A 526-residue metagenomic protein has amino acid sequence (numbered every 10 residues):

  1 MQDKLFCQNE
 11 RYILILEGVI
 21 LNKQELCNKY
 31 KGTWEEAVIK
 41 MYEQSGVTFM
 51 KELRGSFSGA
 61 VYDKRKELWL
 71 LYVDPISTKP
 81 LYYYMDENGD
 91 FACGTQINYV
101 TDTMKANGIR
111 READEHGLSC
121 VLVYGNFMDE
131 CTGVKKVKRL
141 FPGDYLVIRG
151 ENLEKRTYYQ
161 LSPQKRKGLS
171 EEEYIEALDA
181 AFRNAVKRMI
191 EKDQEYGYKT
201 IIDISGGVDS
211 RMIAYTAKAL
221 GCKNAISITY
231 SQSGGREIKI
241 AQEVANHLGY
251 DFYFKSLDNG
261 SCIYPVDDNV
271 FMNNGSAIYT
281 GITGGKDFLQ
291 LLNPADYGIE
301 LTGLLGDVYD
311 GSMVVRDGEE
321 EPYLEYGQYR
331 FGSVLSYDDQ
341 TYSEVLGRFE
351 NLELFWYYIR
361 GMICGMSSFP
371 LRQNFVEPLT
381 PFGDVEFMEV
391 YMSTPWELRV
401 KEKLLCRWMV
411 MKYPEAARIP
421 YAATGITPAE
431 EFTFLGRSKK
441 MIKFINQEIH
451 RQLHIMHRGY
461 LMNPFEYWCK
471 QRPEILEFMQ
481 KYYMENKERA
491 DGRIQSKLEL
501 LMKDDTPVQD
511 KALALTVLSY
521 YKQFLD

Functional and structural regions predicted by a protein language model:
M1-I204, V208-G260: Cysteine-centered catalytic environments shared across enzyme families
K23, W34-E36, G46, I97 (+14 more regions): Alpha-helix initiation and N-capping motif
G55-S56, G361-C364, M462, E466: Short, motif-level signal for alpha-helix interfacial/capping segments enriched in acidic residues and aromatics/proline
R65-L70, M85-E87, G150, T157-I419 (+2 more regions): ATP-dependent adenylate-handling active sites, centered on carboxylate activation for C-N bond formation
G143, Y297, A512: Active-site lining segments that contact anionic ligands and/or coordinate catalytic metals
E415-D504: PAPS-dependent sulfotransferase catalytic core
G492-D526: C-terminal non-catalytic accessory extensions
